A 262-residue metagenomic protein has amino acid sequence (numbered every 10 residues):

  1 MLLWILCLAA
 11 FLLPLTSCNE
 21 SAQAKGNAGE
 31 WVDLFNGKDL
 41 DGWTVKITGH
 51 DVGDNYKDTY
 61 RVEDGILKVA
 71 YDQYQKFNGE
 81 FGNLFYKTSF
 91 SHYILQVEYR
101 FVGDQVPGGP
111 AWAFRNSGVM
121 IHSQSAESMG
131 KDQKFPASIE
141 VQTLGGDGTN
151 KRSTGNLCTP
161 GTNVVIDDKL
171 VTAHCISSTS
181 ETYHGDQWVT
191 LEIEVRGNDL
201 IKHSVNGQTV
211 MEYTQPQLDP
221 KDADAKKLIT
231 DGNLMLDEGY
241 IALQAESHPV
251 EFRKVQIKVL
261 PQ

Functional and structural regions predicted by a protein language model:
W4-P14: Bacterial N-terminal signal peptides
C18-Q262: Carbohydrate-interacting regions of secretory-pathway proteins
